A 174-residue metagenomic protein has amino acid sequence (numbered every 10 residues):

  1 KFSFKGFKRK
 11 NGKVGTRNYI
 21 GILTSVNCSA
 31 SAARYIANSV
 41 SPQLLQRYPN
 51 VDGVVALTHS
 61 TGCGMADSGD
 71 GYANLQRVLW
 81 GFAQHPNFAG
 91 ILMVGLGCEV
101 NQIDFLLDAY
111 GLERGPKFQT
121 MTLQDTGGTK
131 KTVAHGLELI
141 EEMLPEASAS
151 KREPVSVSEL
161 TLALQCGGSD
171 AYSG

Functional and structural regions predicted by a protein language model:
K1-G174: Metallocofactor- and cofactor-centric catalytic cores in central/energy metabolism, strongly enriched
